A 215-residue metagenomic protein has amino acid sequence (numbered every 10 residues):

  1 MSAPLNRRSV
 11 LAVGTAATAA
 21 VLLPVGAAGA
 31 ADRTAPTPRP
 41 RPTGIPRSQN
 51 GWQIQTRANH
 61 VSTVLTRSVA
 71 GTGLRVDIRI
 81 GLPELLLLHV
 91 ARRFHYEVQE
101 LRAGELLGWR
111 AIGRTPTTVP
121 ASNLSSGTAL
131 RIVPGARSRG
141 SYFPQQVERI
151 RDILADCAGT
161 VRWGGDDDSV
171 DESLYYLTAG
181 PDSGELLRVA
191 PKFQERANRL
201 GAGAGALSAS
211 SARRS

Functional and structural regions predicted by a protein language model:
M1-A17: N-terminal secretory signal peptides and thylakoid transit peptides that target proteins across membranes
V13, R79-T118: Extended, low-complexity, intrinsically disordered C-terminal regulatory tails of eukaryotic serine/threonine kinases
P24-I54, S211-S215: C-terminal segment of N-terminal export signals and the immediately downstream linker at the start of the mature
S48-V98: Active-site acidic/histidine clusters and adjacent loop/turn architecture that either coordinate catalytic ions
T63-G71, A111-S138: Short, conserved helix/loop micro-motifs enriched in His/Cys and acidic residues
E84-A91, A129, V147, R151: Extracytoplasmic/secreted envelope proteins and their assembly/folding machinery, especially bacterial periplasmic
V90-V98, A136, L154-A158: Sec/Tat-exported extracytoplasmic proteins
L124-G127, S141-S215: Catalytic cores and adjacent binding grooves of peptidoglycan-active enzymes
